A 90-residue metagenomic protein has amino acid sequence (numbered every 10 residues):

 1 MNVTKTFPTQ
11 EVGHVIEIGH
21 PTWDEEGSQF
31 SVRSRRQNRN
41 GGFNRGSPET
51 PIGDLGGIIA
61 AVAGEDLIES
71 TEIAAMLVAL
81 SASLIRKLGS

Functional and structural regions predicted by a protein language model:
M1-G13: Negatively charged, low-complexity tracts enriched in Asp/Glu with abundant Ser/Thr
M1-T4, S28, F43, R86: Generic cytosolic/nucleocytoplasmic N-terminal low-complexity/intrinsically disordered segments
K5-F7, I18, V32, I73-L80 (+1 more regions): Extended hydrophobic/Leu-rich segments
H14-E49: A short, structured beta-strand/loop element
N38-S90: Mixed-charge, Lys/Arg-enriched low-complexity segments
